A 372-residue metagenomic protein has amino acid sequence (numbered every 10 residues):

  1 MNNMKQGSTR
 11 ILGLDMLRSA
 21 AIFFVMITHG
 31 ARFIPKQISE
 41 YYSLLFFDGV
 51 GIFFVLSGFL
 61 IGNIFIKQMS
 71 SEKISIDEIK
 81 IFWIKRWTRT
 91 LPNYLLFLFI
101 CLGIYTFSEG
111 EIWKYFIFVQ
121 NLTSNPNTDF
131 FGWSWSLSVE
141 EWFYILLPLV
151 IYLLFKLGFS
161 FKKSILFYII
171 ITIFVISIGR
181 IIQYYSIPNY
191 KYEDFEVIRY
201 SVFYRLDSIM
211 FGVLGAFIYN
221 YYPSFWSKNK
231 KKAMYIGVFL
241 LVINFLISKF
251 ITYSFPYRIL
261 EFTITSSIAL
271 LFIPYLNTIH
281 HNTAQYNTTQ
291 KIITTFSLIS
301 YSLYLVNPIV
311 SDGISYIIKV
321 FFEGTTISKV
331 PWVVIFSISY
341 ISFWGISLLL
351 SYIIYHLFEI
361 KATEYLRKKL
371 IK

Functional and structural regions predicted by a protein language model:
M1-R205, K228-F239, T294, I299-S300 (+1 more regions): Membrane-cytosol interface segments of multi-pass membrane proteins, especially ER/Golgi lipid-handling enzymes
I61-I64, L214, F272-I279: Canonical alpha-helical transmembrane segments
F155-S164, N220-K231, S254, N282-Q290: Membrane-interface helix-boundary motifs at transmembrane edges
S208: Noncatalytic, beta-rich nucleic-acid-contacting surfaces in large DNA/RNA-processing enzymes
S227-Y286: Alpha-helical transmembrane segments and terminal signal-anchor/GPI-anchor hydrophobic tails, characterized by long
N244-K249, L303-K319: Hydrophobic alpha-helical transmembrane segments in multi-pass integral membrane proteins
R258, F262, S266, L270-P274 (+4 more regions): Feature representing long, continuous alpha-helical segments
